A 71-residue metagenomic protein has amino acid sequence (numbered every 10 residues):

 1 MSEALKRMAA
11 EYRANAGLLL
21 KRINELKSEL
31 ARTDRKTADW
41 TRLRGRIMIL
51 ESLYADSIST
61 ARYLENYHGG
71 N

Functional and structural regions predicted by a protein language model:
M1-K21: Short, charge/polar-rich alpha-helical segments
A14-G70: Short, charge-rich amphipathic interface segments used for partner binding and complex assembly
